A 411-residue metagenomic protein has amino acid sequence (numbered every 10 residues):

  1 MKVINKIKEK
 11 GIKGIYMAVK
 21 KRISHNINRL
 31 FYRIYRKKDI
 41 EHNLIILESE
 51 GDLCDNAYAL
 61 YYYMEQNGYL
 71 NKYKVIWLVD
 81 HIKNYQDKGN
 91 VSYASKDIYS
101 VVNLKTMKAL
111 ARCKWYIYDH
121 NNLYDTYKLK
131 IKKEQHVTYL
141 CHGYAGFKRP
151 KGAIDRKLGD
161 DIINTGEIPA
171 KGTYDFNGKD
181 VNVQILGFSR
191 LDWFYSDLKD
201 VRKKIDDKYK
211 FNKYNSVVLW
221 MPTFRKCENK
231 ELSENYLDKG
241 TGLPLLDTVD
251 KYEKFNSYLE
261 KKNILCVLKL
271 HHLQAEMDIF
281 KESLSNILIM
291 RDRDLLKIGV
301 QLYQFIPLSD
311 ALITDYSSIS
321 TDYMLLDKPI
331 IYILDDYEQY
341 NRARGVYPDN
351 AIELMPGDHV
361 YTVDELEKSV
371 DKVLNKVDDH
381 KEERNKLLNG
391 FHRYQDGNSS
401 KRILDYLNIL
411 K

Functional and structural regions predicted by a protein language model:
M1-N43, S49: Membrane-proximal basic amphipathic "stem/tether" segments
K13-F31, A145-P150, I154-K239, L243 (+2 more regions): A nucleotide-sugar donor-handling region in carbohydrate enzymes
L44-D197: Active-site and donor-binding regions of nucleotide-sugar-utilizing enzymes
K74-V91, W220-M221, R225, K251-L295: Catalytic donor nucleotide-activated moiety binding site of glycosyltransferases and closely related
S100-C113, L273-S318: Donor nucleotide-activated moiety binding/catalytic core segment of transferases that use nucleotide-activated donors
Y116-L123, Y127-C141, K297-R344: A donor-sugar binding/catalytic signature common to diverse glycosyltransferases and related nucleotide-sugar
S283-S285, R291, S318-F391: Catalytic binding pocket for nucleotide-activated donors in carbohydrate/polymer assembly enzymes
D396-K411: C-terminal alpha-helical cap of glycosyltransferases
